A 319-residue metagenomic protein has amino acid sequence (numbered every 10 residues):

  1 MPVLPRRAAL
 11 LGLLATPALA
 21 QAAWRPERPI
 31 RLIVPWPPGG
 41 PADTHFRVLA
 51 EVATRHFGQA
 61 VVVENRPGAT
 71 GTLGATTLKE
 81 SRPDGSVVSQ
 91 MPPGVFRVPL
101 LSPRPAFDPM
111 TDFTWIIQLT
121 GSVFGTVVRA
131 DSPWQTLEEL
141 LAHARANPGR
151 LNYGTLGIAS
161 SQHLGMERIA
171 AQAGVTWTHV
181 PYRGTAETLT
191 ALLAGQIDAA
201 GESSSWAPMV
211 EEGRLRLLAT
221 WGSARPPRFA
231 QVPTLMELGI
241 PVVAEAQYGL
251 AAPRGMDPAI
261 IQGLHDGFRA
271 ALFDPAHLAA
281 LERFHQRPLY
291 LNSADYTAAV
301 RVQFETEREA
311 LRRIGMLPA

Functional and structural regions predicted by a protein language model:
M1-L14: N-terminal secretory signal peptides and thylakoid transit peptides that target proteins across membranes
Q21-M110, V175-G201, M209, Y290 (+1 more regions): N-terminal (or domain-start) structured segment
E27-P29, A171-V175, P258-A319: An extracytoplasmic/periplasmic, membrane-proximal ligand-sensing/linker region
P37-G39, P93-G94, G121, R129-W134 (+5 more regions): Short coil/turn segments
E80-S86, L100-R183, E187, L235 (+1 more regions): Hinge/capping helix and adjacent helix->loop/strand transition within the periplasmic-binding protein
Q90-V95, T155, T185, E202-A207 (+3 more regions): Beta->alpha turn/N-cap motifs
G94-P103, R168-Q172, A199-A230: A ligand-binding cleft/hinge motif common to bilobed small-molecule-binding domains
W206-F273, E305: C-terminal lobe and pocket-closing loops of periplasmic/extracytoplasmic Venus-flytrap solute-binding proteins
